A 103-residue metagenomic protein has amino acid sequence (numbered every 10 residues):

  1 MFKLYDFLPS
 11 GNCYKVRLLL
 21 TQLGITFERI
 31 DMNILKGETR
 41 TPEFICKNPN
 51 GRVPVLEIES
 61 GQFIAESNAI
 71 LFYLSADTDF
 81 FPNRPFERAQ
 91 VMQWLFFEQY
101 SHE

Functional and structural regions predicted by a protein language model:
M1-P9, Y14-E103: GST-like domain detector, emphasizing the conserved glutathione-binding G-site in the N-terminal thioredoxin-like
